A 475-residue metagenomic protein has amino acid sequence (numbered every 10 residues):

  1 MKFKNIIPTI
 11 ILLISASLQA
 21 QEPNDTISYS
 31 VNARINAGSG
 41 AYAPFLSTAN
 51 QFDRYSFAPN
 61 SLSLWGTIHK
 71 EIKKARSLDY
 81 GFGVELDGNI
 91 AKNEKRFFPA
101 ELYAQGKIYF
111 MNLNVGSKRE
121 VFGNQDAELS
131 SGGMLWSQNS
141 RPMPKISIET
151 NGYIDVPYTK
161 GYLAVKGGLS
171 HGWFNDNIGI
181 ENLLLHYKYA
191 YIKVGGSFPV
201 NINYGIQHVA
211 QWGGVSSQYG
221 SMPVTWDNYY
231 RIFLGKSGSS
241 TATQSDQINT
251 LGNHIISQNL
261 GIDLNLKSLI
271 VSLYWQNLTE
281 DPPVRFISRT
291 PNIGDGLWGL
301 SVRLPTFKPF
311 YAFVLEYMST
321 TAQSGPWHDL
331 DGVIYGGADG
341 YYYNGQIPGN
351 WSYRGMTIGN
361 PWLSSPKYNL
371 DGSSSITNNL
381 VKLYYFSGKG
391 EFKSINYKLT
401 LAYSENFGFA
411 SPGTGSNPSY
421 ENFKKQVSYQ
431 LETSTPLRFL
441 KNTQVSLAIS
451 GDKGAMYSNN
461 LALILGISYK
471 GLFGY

Functional and structural regions predicted by a protein language model:
M1-D25, S468, F473-Y475: Bacterial Sec-dependent N-terminal signal peptides
A20-E120, A127, W136, P142-I154 (+2 more regions): Beta-barrel outer-membrane channel/assembly domains of diderm bacteria
Q21-S28, H69-G81, E94, K107-M111 (+7 more regions): Short loop/turn motifs that connect adjacent beta-strands in outer-membrane beta-barrel proteins
A33-A41, L86-K92, I108-F110, S117-G123 (+10 more regions): Transmembrane beta-strands of outer-membrane beta-barrel pores
A41-T48, N93-F97, Q125-G132, D176-L185 (+5 more regions): Outer-membrane beta-barrel translocator domains and adjoining extracellular loop/strand segments of Gram-negative
V121-S221: Internal, well-ordered domain-core segments that constitute the primary functional module of diverse proteins
G196, V200-D263: A conserved mid-domain beta-alpha-beta active-site/ligand-binding segment of alpha/beta enzyme cores
D246-S257, N265-Y475: Outer-membrane beta-barrel pore domains
